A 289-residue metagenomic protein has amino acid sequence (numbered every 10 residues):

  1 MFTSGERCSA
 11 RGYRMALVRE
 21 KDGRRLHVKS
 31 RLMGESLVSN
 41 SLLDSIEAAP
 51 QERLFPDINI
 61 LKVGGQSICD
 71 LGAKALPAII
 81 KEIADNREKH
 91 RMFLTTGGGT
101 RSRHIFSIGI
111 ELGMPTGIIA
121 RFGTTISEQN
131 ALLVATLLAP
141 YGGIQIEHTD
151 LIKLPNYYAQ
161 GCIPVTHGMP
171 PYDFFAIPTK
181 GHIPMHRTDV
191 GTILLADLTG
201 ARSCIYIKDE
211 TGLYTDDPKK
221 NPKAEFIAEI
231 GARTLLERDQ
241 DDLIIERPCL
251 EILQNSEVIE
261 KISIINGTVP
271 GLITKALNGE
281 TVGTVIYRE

Functional and structural regions predicted by a protein language model:
F2-E289: C-terminal catalytic "cap/lid" subdomain
